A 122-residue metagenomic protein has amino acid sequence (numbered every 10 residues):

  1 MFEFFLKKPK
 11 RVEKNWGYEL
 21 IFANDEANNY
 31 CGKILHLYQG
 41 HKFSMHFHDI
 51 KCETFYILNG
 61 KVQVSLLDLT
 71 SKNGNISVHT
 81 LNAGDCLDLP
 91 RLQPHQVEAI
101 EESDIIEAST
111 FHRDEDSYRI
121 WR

Functional and structural regions predicted by a protein language model:
M1-K33, K42-S44, N75-H79: A short, N-terminal "cap"/entry segment at the start of jelly-roll beta-barrel domains of the cupin/DSBH fold
F4-P9, K14, T70-S71, P94-R122: Double-stranded beta-helix
A27-Y30, Y38, D49-I50: Short, surface-exposed loop/turn motifs at beta-strand boundaries within globular domains
I34-L35, H46-F47, C52-I57, H79 (+1 more regions): His/acidic/aromatic-lined binding-pocket segments of jelly-roll/cupin-type domains and related regulatory beta-sandwich
G40, N59, E102: ATP/adenylate-binding site constellation spanning eukaryotic-like Ser/Thr protein kinases, ABC-transporter
S44-H46, V64-S65, D88-L89, P94-I100 (+1 more regions): Short beta-strand His + acidic residue motifs that chelate non-heme Fe in jelly-roll/DSBH and cupin folds
I50-T70: Glycine- and acidic-residue-biased ligand/ion/polar-headgroup-sensing regions
D68-L92: Short acidic-glycine-tyrosine-enriched beta hairpin
